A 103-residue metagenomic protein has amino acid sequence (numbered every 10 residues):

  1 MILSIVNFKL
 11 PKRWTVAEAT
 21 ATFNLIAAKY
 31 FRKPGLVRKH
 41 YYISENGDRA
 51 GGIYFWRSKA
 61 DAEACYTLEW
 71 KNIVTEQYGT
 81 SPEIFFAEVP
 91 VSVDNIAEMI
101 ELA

Functional and structural regions predicted by a protein language model:
M1-R38, Y42-A50, K59-L68, T80-A103: Short S/T/G/P-rich N-terminal loop/turn motif that feeds into the first structured element of a domain
K71-Q77: A common structural junction motif
